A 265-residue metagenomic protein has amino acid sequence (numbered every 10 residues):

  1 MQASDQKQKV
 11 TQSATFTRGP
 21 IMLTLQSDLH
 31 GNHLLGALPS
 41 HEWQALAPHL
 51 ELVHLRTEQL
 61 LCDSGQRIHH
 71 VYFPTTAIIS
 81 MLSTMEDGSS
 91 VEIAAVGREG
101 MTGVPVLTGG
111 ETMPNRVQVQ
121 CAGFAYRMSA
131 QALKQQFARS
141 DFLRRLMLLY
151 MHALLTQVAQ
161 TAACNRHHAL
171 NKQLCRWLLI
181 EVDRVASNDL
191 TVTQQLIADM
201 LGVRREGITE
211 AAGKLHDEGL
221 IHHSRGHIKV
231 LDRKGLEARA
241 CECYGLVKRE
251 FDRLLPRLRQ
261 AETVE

Functional and structural regions predicted by a protein language model:
M1-M22, L258-E265: Intrinsically disordered, low-complexity and often Lys/Arg-enriched segments
T11-R56, M101, V106-L107: Cyclic nucleotide-binding regulatory module and flanking cytosolic helices
L38, P74, V96-G97, Q120 (+3 more regions): A conserved hydrophobic position in a structured secondary element of the catalytic/binding core that shapes
Q59-C121: Cyclic nucleotide-binding regulatory domains
I78, G123-A125, H227: Structural motif
A94-H152, T156, Q160: Cyclic-nucleotide recognition modules
C121-A122, F137-R204: Polybasic "coupling" helices that flank or enter modular domains
I180-E265: Phosphate-/nucleic-acid-contacting segments
